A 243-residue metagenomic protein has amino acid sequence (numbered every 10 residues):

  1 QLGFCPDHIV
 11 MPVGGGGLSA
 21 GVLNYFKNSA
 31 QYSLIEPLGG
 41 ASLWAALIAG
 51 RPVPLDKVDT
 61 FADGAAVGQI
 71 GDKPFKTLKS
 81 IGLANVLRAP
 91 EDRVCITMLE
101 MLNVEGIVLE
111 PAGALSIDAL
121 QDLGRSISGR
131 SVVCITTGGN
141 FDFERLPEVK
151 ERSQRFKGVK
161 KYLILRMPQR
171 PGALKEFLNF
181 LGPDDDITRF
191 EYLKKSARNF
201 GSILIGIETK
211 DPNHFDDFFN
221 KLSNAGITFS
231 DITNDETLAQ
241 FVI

Functional and structural regions predicted by a protein language model:
Q1-I81, D122-P168, L178: Glycine-rich phosphate/pyrophosphate-binding loop at beta-loop-alpha junctions
L18-A20, S116-I117, F215: Short, well-ordered alpha-helical microsegments
I35-L38, R88-P90, E110, T188-S196 (+1 more regions): Beta-strand->loop->alpha-helix junctions that form or flank phosphate-binding loops in nucleotide-handling enzymes
G64-G68, L87, G106, E110 (+2 more regions): Hydrophobic alpha-helical scaffolding
G71-R130: Active-site-adjacent helical/loop segments in soluble small-molecule enzymes
F143-I243: A conserved regulatory-domain signal marking ACT and ACT-like small-molecule sensing domains and adjacent regulatory
